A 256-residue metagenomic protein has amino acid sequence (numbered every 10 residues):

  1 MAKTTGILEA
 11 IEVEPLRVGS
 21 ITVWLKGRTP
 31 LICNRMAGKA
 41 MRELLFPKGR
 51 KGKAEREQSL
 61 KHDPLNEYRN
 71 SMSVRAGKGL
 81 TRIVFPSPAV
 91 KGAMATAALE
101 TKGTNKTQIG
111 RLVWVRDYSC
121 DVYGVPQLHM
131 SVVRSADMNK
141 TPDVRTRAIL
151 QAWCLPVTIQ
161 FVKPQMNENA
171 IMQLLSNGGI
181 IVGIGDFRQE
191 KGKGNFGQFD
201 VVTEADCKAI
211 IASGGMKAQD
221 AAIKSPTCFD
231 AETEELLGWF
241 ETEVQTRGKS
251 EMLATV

Functional and structural regions predicted by a protein language model:
M1-V256: RNA-interacting cores
